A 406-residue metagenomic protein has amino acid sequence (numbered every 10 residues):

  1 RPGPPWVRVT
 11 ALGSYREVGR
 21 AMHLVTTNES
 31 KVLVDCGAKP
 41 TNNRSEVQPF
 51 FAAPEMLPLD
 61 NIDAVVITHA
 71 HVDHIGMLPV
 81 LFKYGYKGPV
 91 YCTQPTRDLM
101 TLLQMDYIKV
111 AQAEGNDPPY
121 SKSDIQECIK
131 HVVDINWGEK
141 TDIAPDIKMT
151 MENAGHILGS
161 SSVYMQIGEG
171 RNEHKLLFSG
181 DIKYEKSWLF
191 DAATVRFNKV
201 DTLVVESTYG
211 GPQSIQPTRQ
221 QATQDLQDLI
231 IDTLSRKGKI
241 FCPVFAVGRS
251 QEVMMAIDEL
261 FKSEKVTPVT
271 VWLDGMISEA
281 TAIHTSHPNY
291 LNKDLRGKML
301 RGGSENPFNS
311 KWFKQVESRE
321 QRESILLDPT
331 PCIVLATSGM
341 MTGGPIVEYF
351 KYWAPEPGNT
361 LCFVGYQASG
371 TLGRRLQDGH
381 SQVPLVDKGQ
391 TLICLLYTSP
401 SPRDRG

Functional and structural regions predicted by a protein language model:
R1-D60, D134-D191, E320-L327, P345-E348: Core dinuclear metal-dependent hydrolase active-site scaffold
S14, C36-K39, P95, I157 (+6 more regions): Active-site metal-binding loops of divalent metal-dependent hydrolases
Y15-R20, T27-G88, C92-V132, I182-A193 (+1 more regions): Pre-active-site segment of Zn-dependent metallo-hydrolases
I62-H71, Y91-T93, N153, F178-G180 (+4 more regions): Active-site neighborhood of phospho(di)ester-bond hydrolases with catalytic His/Asp-centered motifs
T101-S160, N289-P329: Metallo-beta-lactamase
G155-S160, Q166-V200, E206-Q216, M341 (+2 more regions): Active-site-proximal loop/helix segments of hydrolase catalytic cores
L229-G238, V244-L372: Hard-cation-handling environments
Y397-G406: Conserved small/polar residues in nucleotide/adenosyl-binding loops
